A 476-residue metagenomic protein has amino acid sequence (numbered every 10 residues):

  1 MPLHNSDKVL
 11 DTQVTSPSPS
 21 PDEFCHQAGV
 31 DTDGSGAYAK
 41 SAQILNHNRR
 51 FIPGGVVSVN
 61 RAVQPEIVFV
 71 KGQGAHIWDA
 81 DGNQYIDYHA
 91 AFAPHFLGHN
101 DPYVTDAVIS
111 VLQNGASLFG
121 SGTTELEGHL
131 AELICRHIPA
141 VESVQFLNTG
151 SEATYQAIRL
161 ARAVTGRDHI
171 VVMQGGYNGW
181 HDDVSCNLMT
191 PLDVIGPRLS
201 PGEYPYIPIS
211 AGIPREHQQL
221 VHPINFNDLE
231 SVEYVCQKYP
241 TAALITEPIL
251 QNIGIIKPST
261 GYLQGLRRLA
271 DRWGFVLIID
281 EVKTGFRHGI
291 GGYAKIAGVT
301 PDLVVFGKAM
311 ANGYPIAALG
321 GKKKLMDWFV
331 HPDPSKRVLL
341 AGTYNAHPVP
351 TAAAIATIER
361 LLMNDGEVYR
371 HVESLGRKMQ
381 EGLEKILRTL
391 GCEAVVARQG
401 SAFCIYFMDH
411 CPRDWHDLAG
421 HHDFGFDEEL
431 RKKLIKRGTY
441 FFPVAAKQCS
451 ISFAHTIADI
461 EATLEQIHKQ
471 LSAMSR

Functional and structural regions predicted by a protein language model:
L3-R476: Conserved N-terminal phosphate-binding loop of PLP-dependent enzymes in the Aspartate aminotransferase
